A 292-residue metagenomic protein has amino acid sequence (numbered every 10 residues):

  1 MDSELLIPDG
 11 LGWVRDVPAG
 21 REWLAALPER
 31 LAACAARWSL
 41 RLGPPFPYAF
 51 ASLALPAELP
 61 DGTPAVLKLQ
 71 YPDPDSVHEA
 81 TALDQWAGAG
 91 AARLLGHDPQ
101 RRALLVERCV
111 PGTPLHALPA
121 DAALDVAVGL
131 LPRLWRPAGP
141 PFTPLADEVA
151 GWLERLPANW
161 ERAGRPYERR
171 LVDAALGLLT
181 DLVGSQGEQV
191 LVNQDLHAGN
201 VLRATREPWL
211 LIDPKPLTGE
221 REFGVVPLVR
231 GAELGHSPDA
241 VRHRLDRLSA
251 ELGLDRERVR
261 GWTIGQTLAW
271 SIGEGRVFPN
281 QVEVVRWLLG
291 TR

Functional and structural regions predicted by a protein language model:
M1-R21, V259: Phosphate/pyrophosphate-binding loops and the adjoining catalytic core of nucleotide-dependent enzymes
G12-V17, A26, E161, W270-R292: ATP/Mg2+ or Mg2+-diphosphate-binding catalytic cores that bind nucleotide phosphates or diphosphates via glycine-rich
E22-A26, R30-P60: ATP-binding glycine-rich phosphate-binding loop
W23-A33, R136-Q194, A204-R206, A250: An alpha-helical support segment within catalytic cores of ATP-dependent transferases
A25-R30, F50, D61-L105, C109 (+2 more regions): A conserved alpha-helical element in kinase catalytic cores
P47, A51-E58, V66-L67, L94 (+1 more regions): Active-site acidic catalytic loop and adjacent metal/ATP-binding pocket of ATP-dependent phosphoryl transfer enzymes
L59-G62, P99-R101, R206-P208, I264: Short strand-connecting beta-turns/loops that link adjacent beta-strands
R203-R256, E283: Active-site Asp-x-Gly
